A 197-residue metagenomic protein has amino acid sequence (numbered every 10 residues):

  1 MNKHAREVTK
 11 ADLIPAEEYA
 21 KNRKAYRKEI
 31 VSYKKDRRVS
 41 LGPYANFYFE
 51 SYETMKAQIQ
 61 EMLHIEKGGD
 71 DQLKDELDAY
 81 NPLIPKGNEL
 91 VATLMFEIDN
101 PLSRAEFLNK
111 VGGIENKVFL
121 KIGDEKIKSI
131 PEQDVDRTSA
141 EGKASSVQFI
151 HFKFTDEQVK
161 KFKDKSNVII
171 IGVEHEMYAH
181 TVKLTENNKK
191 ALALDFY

Functional and structural regions predicted by a protein language model:
N2-E89, E97-Y197: Long, contiguous binding/interaction regions
